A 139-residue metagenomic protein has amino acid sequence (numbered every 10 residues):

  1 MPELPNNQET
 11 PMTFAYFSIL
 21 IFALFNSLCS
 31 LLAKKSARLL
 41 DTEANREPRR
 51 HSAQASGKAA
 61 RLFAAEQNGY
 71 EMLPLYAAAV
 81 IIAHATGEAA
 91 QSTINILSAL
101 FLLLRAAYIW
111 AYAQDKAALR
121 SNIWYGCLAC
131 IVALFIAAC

Functional and structural regions predicted by a protein language model:
P2-F17, I81-I96, F135-C139: Helix-coil boundary and interhelical linker segments in multi-pass alpha-helical membrane proteins
F14-C29: Alpha-helical transmembrane segments
S18-I21, E66, L97-L100, I123-G126: Physicochemical signature of membrane-embedded alpha-helices that form the seven-helix bundle of GPCRs, emphasizing
F25, C29, L104-A107, C127-L134: Membrane-embedded alpha-helical transmembrane segments of multi-pass integral membrane proteins
S27-R38, I82-A85, I109, A113-K116 (+1 more regions): Transmembrane helix-loop junctions and nearby membrane-interface residues
K34-A64: Cytosolic, membrane-interface loops and tails of multi-pass inner-membrane proteins
N68-I82: Core segments of transmembrane alpha-helices that mediate helix-helix packing or line hydrophobic substrate/ligand
A106-A129: Interfacial loop-to-transmembrane junctions
